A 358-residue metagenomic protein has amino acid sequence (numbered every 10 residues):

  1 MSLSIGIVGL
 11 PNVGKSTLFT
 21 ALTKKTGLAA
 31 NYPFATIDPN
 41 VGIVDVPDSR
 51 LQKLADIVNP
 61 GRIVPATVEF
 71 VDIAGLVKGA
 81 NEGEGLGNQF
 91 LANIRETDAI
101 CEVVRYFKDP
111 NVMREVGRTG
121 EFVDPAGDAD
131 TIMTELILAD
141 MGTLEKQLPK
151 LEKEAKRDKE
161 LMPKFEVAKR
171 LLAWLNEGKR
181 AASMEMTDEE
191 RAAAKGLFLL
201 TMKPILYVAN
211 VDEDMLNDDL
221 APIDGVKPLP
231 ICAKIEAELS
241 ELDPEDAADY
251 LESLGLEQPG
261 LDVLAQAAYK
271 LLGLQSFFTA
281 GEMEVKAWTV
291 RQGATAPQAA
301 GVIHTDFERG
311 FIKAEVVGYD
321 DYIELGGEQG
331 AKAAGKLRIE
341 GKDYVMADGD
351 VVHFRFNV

Functional and structural regions predicted by a protein language model:
M1-E84, N88-N111, G120, A126: Conserved G1/Walker A P-loop phosphate-binding module
S2-V8, V13, F19, K150-A347 (+2 more regions): C-terminal-of-GTPase-core extension/linker across diverse P-loop GTPases
S16, Q52, A92, G142 (+2 more regions): Short alpha-helical basic/polar micro-motif
K24, D56, A92, T134 (+3 more regions): Short, intrinsically disordered, mixed-charge
K25-P33, N40-G42, R50-K53, E82 (+8 more regions): Glycine-rich, flexible loop/turn motifs
G27, G79, E135, Q147 (+3 more regions): Active-site-proximal flexible loops/turns
N81-L206, L216: Phosphate/Mg2+-binding loops and adjacent switch elements in nucleotide/diphosphate-handling enzyme cores
